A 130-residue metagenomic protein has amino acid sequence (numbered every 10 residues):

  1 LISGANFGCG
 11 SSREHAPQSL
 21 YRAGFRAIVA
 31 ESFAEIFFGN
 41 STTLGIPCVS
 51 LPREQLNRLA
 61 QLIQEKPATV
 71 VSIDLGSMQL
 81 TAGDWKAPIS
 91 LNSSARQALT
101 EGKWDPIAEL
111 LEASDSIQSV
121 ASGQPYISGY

Functional and structural regions predicted by a protein language model:
L1-L75: Feature captures the catalytic cores and cofactor-binding loops of soluble hydro-lyases/lyases that act on carboxylate
G45-G129: Acidic, glycine-rich flexible loop/linker segments
